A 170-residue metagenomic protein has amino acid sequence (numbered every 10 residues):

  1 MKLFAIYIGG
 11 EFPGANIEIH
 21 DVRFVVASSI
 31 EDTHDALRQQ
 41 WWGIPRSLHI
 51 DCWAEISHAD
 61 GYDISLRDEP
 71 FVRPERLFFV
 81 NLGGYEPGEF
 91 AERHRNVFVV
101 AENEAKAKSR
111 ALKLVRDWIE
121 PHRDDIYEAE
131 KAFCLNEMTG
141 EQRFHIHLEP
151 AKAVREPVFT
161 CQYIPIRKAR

Functional and structural regions predicted by a protein language model:
M1-H34: The feature marks the first
M1-L3, Y7-G9, A54-F90, D117-I119 (+1 more regions): A cross-kingdom feature marking charged/low-complexity
I8, V22-S28, N81-G83, R95-E102 (+1 more regions): A structural feature that tracks compact, well-ordered secondary-structure segments with a strong bias toward
I17, A91-H94: Acidic, Ser/Thr- and Gly-enriched intrinsically disordered low-complexity segments
D21-R23, P45-C52, I64-P70: A generic short-segment signal for beta-strand/edge and adjacent turn/coil regions
S28-S29, S47, S57, S65 (+1 more regions): Generic serine detector
S29-I44, N103-I119: A short, charged, amphipathic alpha-helix used as a generic interaction element across diverse proteins
W42-D51, P121-E128: An amphipathic, aromatic/His-enriched active-site/gating alpha helix that lines ligand/cofactor pockets
